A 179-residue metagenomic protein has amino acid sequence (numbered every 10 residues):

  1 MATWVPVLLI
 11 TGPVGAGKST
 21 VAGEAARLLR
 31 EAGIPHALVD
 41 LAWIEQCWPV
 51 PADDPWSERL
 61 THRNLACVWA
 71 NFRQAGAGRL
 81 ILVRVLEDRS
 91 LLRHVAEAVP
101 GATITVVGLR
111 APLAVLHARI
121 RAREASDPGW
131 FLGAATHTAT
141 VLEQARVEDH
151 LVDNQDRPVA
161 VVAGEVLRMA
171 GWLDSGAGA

Functional and structural regions predicted by a protein language model:
M1-V5: Phosphate-binding P-loop
I10: Hydrophobic anchor at the beta1->P-loop junction of P-loop NTPases
V14: The conserved Walker
K18: Conserved lysine of the Walker
G23-C67: Conserved substrate/cofactor phosphate-moiety recognition/catalytic segment in nucleotide-dependent phosphotransferases
L60-P100: Glycine-rich phosphate-binding loop used to anchor ATP phosphates in small-molecule kinases, encompassing both
V85, G101-I120, V152: Conserved phosphate-donor/acceptor-positioning beta-strand/loop module used by diverse small-molecule
A122-E165, W172-A179: Small-molecule kinase domains that catalyze NTP-dependent phosphoryl transfer to phosphate-bearing small molecules
